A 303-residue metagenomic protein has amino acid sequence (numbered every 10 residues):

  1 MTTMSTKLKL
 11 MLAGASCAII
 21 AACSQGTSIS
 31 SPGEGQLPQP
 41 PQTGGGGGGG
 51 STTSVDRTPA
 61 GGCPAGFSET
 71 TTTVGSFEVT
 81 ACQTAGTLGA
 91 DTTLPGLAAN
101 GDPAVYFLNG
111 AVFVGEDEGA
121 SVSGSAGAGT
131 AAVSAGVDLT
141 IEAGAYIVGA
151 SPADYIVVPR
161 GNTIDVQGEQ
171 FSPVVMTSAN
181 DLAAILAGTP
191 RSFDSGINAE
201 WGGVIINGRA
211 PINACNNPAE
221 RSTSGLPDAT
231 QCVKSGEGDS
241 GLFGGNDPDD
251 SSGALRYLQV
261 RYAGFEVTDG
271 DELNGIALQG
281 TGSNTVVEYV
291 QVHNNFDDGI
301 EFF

Functional and structural regions predicted by a protein language model:
T2-L12: Bacterial N-terminal signal peptides that target proteins for export
A15-S16: Classical Sec-dependent N-terminal signal peptides that target proteins to the secretory pathway
I19-A22: C-terminal motif of bacterial Sec signal peptides marking the signal peptidase cleavage site
S24-F303: Beta-strand/loop edge motif enriched in small/polar residues
